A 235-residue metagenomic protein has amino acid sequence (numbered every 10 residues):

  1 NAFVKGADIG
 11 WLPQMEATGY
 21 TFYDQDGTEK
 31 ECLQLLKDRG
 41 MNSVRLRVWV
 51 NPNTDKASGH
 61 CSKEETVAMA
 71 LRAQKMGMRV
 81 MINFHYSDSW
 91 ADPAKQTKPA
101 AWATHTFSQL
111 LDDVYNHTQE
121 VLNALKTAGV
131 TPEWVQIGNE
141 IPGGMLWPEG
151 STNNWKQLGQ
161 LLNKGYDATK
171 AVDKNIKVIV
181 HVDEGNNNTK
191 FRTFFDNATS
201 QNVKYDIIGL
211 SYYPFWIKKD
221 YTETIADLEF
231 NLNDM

Functional and structural regions predicted by a protein language model:
N1-R79, H85-V114, E120, Q136 (+1 more regions): N-terminal substrate-binding region of glycoside hydrolase catalytic domains
Q14-M15, V50-N53, P142-G144, P214-I217: A short, flexible beta-alpha/helix-coil linker loop
V48, V180-V182, Y212: Short glycine-centered, acidic/aromatic-flanked micro-motifs in structured strand/loop junctions that mark active-site
G59-V67, A91-T199, V203-Y205, I217-F230 (+1 more regions): Active-site cleft segment of glycoside hydrolase catalytic domains centered on the general acid/base Glu
H85, K170, Y213: Histidine-centered active-site/metal-ligand motif
